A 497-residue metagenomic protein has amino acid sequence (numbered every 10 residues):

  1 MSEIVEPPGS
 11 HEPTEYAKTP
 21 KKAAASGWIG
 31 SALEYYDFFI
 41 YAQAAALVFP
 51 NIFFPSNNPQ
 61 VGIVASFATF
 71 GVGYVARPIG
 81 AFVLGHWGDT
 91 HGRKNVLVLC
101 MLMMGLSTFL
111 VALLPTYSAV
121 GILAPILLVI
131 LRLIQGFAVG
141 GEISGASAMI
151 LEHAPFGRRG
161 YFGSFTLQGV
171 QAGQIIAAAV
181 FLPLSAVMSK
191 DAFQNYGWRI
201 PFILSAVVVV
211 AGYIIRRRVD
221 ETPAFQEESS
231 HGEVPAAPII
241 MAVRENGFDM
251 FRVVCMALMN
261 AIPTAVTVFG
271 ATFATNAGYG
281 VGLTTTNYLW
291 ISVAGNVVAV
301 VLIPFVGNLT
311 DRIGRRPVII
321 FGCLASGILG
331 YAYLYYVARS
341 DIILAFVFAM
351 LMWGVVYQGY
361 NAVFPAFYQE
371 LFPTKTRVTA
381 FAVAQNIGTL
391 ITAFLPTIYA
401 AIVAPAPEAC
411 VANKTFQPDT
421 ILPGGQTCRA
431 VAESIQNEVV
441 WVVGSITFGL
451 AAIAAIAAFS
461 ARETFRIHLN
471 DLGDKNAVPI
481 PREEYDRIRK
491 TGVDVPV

Functional and structural regions predicted by a protein language model:
A42-Q43, N246-A299, T392-A400, P405: Extracytoplasmic gate region of multi-pass secondary transporters
A45-I79: Extracellular/periplasmic helix-loop-helix junction of adjacent transmembrane segments in MFS-like secondary
P55, L102-G121, L324-S340: C-terminal ends and interior cores of transmembrane alpha-helices in multi-pass membrane transporters/permeases
G80-R93, L302-R315: Helix-to-loop junctions at the C-terminal end of transmembrane segments in multipass secondary transporters
T90-L102, R312-C323: Cytoplasmic membrane-interface "Motif A"-like loop-to-helix N-cap segments of 12-TM Major Facilitator Superfamily
G160-S185, V208, A384-P396: Glycine-rich segments within core transmembrane alpha-helices of 12-TM secondary carriers
G212-V219, Y333, F367, T447-K475: Multi-pass alpha-helical transporter architecture, strongest for 12-TM Major Facilitator/SLC carriers used
R316-V363: C-terminal transmembrane helical hairpin of 12-TM major facilitator-type secondary transporters
